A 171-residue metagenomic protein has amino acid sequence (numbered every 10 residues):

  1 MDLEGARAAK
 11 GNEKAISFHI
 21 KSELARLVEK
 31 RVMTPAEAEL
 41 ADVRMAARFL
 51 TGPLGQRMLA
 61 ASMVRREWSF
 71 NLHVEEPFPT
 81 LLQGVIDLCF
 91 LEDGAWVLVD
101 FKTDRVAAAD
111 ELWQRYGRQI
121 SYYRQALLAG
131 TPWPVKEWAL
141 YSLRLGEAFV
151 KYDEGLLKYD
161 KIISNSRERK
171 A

Functional and structural regions predicted by a protein language model:
M1-E76: A non-catalytic, helix-rich entry segment at domain boundaries
G5, R66, F90, F149-Y152 (+1 more regions): Intrinsic low-complexity, intrinsically disordered segments enriched in polar/basic residues
A8, S22-E29, P35-A36, D93 (+3 more regions): Polar/charged alpha-helical tracts
K14-K21, K30, F149-V150, L157-A171: Acidic, low-complexity intrinsically disordered tails
D42-T51, T131, I162-A171: Short, surface-exposed, charge-dense and proline/glycine-enriched linear segments
M58, G155-L156: Acidic/proline-rich low-complexity IDRs
M58-L59, A139, L143-R144, N165-A171: A positional "C-terminalness" feature that preferentially activates on distal terminal regions of long, nucleic
E76-D153: Mg2+/Mn2+-dependent nuclease catalytic core
